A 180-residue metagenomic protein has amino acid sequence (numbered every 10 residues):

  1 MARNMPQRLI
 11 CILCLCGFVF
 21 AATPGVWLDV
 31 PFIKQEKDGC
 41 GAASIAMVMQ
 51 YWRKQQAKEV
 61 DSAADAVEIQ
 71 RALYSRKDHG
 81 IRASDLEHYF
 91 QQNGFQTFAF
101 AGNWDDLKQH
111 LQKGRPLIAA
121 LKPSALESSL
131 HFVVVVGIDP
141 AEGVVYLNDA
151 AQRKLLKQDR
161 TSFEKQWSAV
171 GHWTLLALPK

Functional and structural regions predicted by a protein language model:
A2-R8, L15-H79, A83, W104 (+4 more regions): Active-site-adjacent structural segments surrounding the nucleophilic cysteine of cysteine proteases and isopeptidases
C16-F18, F98, T161: Short non-domain terminal segments
A21, R76-H79, Q112, P116 (+2 more regions): Noncatalytic regulatory segments and standalone regulatory/sensor domains
S44, V48-Q56, L73, K77 (+6 more regions): Sec/Tat-exported extracytoplasmic proteins
Q96-N148: Active-site-adjacent substructure of cysteine-protease-like catalytic cores
